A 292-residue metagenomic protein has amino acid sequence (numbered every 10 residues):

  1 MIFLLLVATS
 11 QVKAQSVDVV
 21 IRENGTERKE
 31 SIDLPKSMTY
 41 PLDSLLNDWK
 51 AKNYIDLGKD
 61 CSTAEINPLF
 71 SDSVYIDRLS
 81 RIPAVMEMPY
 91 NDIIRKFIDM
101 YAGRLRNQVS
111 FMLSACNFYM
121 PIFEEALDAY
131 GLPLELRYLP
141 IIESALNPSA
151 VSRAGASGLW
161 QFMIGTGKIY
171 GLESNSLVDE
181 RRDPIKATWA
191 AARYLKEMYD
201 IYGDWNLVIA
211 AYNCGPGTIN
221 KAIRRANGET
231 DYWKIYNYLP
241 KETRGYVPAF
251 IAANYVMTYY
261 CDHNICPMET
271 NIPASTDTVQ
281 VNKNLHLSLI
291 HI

Functional and structural regions predicted by a protein language model:
M1-D18: Bacterial Sec-dependent N-terminal signal peptides
K13-Y130: An acidic, Gly/Ser/Thr/Pro-rich helix-cap/linker signature
I93-K96, F111, A115-F118, I122 (+10 more regions): Extracytoplasmic/secreted proteins, especially bacterial periplasmic and envelope-associated proteins
F97-F111, L146-A156, Q161-G203, I223-N237: Substrate-binding clefts and substrate-entry loops adjacent to catalytic sites of polymer-processing enzymes acting on
L132-S149, V208-G215, N254: Short, functionally critical alpha-helical segments immediately adjacent to catalytic or ligand/cofactor-binding
L134-R137, I141, A154-S157, W205 (+1 more regions): Extracytoplasmic
I235-Q280: Primarily N-terminal secretory
I290-I292: Conserved small/polar residues in nucleotide/adenosyl-binding loops
